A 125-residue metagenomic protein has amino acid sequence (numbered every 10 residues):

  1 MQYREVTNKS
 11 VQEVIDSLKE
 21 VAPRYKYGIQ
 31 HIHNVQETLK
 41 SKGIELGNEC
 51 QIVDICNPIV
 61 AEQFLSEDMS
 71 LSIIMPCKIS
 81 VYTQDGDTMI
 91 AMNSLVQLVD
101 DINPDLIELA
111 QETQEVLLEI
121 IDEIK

Functional and structural regions predicted by a protein language model:
M1-I29, D122: Terminal, regulation- and interaction-focused segments at domain boundaries
Y3-V6, R24, Q30, N34-E37 (+2 more regions): Amphipathic alpha-helical hairpins
K19, Q36, L118: Short glycine-/small-residue-rich flexible loop motifs, especially phosphate/cofactor-binding loops
Q30, V35-S80: Compact, glycine-rich, soluble single-domain proteins
K78-N103: Beta-strand/loop substructures that line and gate deep hydrophobic ligand-binding cavities in soluble
D101-K125: Well-ordered alpha/beta subsegment
